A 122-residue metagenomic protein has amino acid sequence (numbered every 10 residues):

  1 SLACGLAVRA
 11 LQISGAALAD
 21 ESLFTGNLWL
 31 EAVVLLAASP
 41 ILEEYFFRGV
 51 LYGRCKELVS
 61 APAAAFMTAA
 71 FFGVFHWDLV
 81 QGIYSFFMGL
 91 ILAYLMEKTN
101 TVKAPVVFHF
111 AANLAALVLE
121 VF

Functional and structural regions predicted by a protein language model:
S1-S39, G53, E57: Juxtamembrane helix-loop-helix connectors linking adjacent transmembrane helices in multi-pass membrane enzymes
L28-F122: Transmembrane helix-loop-helix hairpins at the membrane interface of multi-pass integral membrane proteins
